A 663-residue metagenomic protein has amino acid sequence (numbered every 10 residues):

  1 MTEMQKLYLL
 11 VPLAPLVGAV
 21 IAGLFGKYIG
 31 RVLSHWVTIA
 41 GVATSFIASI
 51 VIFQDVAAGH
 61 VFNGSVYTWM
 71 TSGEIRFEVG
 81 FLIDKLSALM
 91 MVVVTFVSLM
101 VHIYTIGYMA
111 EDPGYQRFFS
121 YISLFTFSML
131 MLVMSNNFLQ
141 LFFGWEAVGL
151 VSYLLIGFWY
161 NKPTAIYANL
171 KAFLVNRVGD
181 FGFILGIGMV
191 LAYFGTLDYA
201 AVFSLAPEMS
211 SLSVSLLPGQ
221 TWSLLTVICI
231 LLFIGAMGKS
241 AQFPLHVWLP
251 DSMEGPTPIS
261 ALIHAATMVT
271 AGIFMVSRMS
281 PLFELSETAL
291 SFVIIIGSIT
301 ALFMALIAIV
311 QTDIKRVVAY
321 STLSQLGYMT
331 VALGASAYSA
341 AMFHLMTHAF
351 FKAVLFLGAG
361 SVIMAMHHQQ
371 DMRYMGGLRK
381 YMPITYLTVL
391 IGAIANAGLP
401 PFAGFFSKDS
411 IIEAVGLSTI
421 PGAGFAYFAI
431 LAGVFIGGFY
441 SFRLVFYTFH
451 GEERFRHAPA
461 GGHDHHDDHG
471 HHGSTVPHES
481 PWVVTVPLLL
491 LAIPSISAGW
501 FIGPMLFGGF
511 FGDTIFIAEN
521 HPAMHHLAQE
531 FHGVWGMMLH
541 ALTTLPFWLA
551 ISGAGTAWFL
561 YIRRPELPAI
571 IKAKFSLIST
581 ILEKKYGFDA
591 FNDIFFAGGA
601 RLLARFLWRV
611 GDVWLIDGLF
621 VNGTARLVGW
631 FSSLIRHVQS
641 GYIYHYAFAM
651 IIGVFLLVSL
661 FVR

Functional and structural regions predicted by a protein language model:
M1-L13, I29-W36, A40, I75-V93 (+8 more regions): Membrane-entry segments of alpha-helical transmembrane domains in multi-pass membrane proteins
M1-L9, L13, F25-S120, Y193-T221 (+5 more regions): Transmembrane helix-loop-helix hairpins at membrane boundaries of multipass inner-membrane proteins
R31-T44, L170-F183, K380-V389, H478-P494 (+1 more regions): Alpha-helical transmembrane segments and their helix-start/interface "positive-inside/aromatic belt" motifs in integral
A40-V56, G179-A192, V389-A397, P487-G509 (+1 more regions): Hydrophobic alpha-helical membrane-insertion segments
G59, E74, P504-W548, F559-R663: Aromatic-capped, Gly/Pro-kinked transmembrane alpha-helices
V61-R76, D198-L217, S407-S418, M505-M537: Membrane-interfacial helical/loop segments at transmembrane boundaries in membrane proteins
M100-G144, L150-S474: Hydrophobic transmembrane alpha-helices and their helix-loop junctions in integral membrane proteins
F455, G462-D464, D468, S474-A554: Hard-cation-handling environments
